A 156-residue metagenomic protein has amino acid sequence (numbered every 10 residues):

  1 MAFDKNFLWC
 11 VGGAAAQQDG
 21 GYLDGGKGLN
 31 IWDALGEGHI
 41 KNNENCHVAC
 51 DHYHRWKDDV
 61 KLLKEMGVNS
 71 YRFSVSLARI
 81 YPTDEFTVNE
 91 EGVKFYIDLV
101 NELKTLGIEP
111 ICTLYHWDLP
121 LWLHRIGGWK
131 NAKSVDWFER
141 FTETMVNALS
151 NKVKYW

Functional and structural regions predicted by a protein language model:
M1-N89, V93, L99-E102: N-terminal structural segment of carbohydrate-active enzymes
V60-Y155: Substrate-binding cleft and catalytic face of glycoside hydrolase catalytic domains, especially the flexible beta-alpha
